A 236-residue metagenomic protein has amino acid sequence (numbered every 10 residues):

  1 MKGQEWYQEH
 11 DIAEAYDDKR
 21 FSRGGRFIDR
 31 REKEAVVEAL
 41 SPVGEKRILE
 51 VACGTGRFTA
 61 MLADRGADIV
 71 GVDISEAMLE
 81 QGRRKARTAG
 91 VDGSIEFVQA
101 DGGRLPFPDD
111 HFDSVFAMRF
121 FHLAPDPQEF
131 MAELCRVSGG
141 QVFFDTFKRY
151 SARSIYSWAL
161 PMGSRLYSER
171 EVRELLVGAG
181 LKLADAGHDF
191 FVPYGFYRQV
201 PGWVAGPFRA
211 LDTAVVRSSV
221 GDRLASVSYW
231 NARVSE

Functional and structural regions predicted by a protein language model:
M1-V43, Y197, G206-D212: Conserved class I S-adenosyl-L-methionine
E45-G54: Conserved class I S-adenosyl-L-methionine
T55-R104: Class I SAM-dependent methyltransferase SAM/SAH-binding core
F116: A conserved beta-strand element that flanks and buttresses the S-adenosyl-L-methionine
Q128-Q141: A short glycine-rich, Lys/Arg-flanked "PGG" loop and its adjoining helix->strand segment in the class I
F144-G163: Short, glycine-/aromatic-enriched active-site segment of Class I SAM-dependent methyltransferases
G163-G180, A186: Short alpha-helix
D185-E236: A C-terminal cap/extension of S-adenosyl-L-methionine-dependent methyltransferases that defines the acceptor-substrate
